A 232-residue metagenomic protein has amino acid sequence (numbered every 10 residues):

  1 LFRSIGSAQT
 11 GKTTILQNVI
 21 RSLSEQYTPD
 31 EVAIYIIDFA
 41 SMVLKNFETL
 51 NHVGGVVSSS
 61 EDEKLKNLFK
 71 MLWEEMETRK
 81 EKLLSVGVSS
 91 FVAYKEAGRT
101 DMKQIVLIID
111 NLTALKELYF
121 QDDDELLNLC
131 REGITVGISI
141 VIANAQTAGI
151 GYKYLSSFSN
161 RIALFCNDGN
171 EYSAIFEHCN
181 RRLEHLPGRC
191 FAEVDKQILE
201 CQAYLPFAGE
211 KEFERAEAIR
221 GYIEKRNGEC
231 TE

Functional and structural regions predicted by a protein language model:
F2-S89, R99-A174, R181-E184, E193-Q197 (+3 more regions): P-loop NTPase catalytic phosphate-binding loop
L199-C201: Short N-terminal edge-element motif at the start of the domain
A203-G209: A short, sequence-level motif marking secondary-structure junctions
E210-A218: Inter-lobe connector of SF1/SF2 helicase motors
